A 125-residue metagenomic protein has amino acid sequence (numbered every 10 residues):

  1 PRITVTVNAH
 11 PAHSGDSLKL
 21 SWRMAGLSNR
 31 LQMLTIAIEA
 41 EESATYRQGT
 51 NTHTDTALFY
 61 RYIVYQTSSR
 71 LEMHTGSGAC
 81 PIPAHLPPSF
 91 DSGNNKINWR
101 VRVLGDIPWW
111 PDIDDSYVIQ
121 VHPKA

Functional and structural regions predicted by a protein language model:
P1-A125: C-terminal beta-sandwich interaction modules and adjacent acidic, Ser/Thr/Pro/Gly-rich low-complexity tails used
